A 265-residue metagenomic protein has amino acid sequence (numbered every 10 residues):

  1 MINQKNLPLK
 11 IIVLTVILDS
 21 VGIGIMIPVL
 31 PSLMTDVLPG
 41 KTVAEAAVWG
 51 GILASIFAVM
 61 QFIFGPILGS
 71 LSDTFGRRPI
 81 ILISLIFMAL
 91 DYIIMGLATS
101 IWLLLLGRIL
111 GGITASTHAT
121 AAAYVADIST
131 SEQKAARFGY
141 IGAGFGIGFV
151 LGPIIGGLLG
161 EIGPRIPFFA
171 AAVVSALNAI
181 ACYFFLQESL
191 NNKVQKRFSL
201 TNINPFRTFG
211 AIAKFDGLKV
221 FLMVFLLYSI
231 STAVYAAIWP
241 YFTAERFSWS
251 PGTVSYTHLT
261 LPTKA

Functional and structural regions predicted by a protein language model:
I2-Q4, S189-L222: Juxtamembrane intracellular "pre-TM" segments in multi-pass secondary transporters
N6-P31, G217-V234: Pair of pore-lining "gating" transmembrane helices in MFS-fold secondary transporters
V29-A47, I238-T253: Short amphipathic helix-loop junctions that connect adjacent transmembrane helices in Major Facilitator Superfamily/SLC
I52-L68: Central cavity-lining transmembrane alpha-helices of secondary-active solute carriers, predominantly the Major
I63-I94: Conserved MFS/SLC helix-loop-helix module at the cytosolic interface between two early adjacent transmembrane helices
G107-G146: Cytoplasmic helix-loop-helix junction between adjacent transmembrane helices in 12-TM secondary transporters
F145-Y183: Helix-loop-helix hairpin linking two adjacent transmembrane segments in secondary transporters
T257-A265: Conserved small/polar residues in nucleotide/adenosyl-binding loops
